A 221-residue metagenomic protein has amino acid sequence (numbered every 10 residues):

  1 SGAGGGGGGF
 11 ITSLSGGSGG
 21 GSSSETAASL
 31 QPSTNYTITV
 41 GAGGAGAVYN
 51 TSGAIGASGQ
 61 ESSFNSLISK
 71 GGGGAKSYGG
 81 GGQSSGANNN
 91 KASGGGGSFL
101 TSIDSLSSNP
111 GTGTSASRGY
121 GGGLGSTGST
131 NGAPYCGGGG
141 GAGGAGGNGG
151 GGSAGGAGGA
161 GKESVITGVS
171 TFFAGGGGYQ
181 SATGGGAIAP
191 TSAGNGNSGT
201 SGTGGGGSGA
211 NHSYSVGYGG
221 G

Functional and structural regions predicted by a protein language model:
S1-G221: Low-complexity, glycine/proline-biased repetitive segments and flexible coils/loops
